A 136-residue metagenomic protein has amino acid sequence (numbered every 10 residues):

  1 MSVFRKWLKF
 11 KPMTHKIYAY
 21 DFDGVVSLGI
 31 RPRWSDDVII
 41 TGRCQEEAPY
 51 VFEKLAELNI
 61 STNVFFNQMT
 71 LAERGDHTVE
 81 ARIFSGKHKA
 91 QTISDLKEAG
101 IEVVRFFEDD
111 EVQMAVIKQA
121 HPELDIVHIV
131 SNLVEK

Functional and structural regions predicted by a protein language model:
S2-K87: Alpha-helical substrate-recognition element adjacent to the catalytic core
T14-K16, S35-D36, G100-V104, L124: Short coil/turn segments at beta-strand junctions that form active-site/ligand-binding loops
G29, D110-V112, S131: Short, polar loop motifs at secondary-structure junctions
I39-T41, F106, H128: Structural beta-sheet core signal
E46-Y50, V112-V116, E135-K136: Short, charged/polar "capping" segments at the starts of alpha-helices and the immediately preceding loops
Y50-L58, D95, A115-P122: Short, aromatic/basic amphipathic alpha-helical patches
K89-E111, I117: Conserved Lys-Pro-Asp/Glu-containing loop-to-beta segment of HAD-superfamily phosphomonoesterases, centered on
K118-K136: Acidic, PIN/NYN-like endoribonuclease modules and their adjacent C-terminal/linker elements
